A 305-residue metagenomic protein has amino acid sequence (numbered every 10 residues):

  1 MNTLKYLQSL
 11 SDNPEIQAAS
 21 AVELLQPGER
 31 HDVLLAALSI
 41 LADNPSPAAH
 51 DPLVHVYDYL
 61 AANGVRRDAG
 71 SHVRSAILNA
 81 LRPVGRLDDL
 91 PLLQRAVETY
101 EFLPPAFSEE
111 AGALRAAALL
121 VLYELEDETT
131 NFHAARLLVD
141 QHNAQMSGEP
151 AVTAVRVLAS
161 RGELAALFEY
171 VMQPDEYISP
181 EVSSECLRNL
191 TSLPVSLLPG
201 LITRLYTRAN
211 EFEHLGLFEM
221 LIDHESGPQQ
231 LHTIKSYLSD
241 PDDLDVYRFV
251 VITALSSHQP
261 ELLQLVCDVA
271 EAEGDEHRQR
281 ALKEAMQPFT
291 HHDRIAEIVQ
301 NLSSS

Functional and structural regions predicted by a protein language model:
M1-N13, D32-P47, R66-R86, A106-E128 (+8 more regions): Structural detector for internal amphipathic alpha-helices that build alpha-solenoid repeat scaffolds
N13-L25, S46-G64, R86-P104, D127-Q141 (+5 more regions): Amphipathic alpha-helical scaffolding segments comprising HEAT/armadillo-like alpha-solenoid repeats
Q26-D32, S46, L60-A61, G70 (+7 more regions): Short inter-helical turns and helix N-cap capping residues of alpha-solenoid HEAT/ARM repeat scaffolds
